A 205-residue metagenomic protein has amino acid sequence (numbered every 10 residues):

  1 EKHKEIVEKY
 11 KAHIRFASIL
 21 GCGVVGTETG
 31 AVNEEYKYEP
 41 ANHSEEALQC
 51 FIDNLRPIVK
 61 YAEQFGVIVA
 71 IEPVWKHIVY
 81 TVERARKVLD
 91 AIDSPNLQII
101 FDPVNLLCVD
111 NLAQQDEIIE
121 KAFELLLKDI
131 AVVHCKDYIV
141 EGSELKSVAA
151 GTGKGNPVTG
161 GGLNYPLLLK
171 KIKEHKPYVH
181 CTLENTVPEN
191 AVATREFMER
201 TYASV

Functional and structural regions predicted by a protein language model:
E1-I99: Active-site acidic/histidine proton-transfer and metal-coordination neighborhood in alpha/beta enzyme cores
G21-G23, V82-V205: Histidine-acidic metal/acid-base catalytic patches
